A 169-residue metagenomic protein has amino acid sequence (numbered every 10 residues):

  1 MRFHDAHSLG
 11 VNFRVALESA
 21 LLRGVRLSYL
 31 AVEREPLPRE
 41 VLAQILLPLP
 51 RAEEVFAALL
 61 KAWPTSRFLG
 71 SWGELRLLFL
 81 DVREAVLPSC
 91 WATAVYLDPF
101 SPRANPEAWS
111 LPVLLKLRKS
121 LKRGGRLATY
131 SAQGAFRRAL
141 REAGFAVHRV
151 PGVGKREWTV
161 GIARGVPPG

Functional and structural regions predicted by a protein language model:
M1-H4, E107-P112, Y130: S-adenosyl-L-methionine
M1-K61: SAM cofactor-binding core of SAM-dependent methyltransferases, primarily the Rossmann-like beta-alpha-beta module
V41-S89: S-adenosyl-L-methionine
T93-A108: A short SAM/SAH-binding and catalytic strip from SAM-dependent methyltransferases
Y96, R123-S131: Conserved beta-strand signature within the Rossmann-like core of class I S-adenosyl-L-methionine
E107-G124: A short glycine-rich, Lys/Arg-flanked "PGG" loop and its adjoining helix->strand segment in the class I
A132-G169: Class I S-adenosyl-L-methionine
